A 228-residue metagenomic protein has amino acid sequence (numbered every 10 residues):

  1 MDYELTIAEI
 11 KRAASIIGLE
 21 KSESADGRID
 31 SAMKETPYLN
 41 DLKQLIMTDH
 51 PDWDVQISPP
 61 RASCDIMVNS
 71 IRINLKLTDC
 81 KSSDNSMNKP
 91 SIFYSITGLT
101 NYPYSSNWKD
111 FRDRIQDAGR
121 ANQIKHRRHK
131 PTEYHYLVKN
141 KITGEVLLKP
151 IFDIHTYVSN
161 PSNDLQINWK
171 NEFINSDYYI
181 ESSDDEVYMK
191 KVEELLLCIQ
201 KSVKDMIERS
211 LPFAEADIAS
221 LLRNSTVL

Functional and structural regions predicted by a protein language model:
M1-S63, L77-L228: Nucleic-acid endonuclease domains
P60-R72: Short acidic loop-to-beta-strand element that houses the catalytic metal-binding Asp/Glu of nuclease active sites
